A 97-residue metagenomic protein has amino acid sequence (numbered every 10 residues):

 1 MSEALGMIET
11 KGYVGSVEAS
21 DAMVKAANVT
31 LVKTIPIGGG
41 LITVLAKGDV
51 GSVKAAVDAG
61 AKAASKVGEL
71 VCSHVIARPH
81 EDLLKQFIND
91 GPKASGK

Functional and structural regions predicted by a protein language model:
M1-K97: Terminal helix-to-tail segments of small alpha-helical proteins
